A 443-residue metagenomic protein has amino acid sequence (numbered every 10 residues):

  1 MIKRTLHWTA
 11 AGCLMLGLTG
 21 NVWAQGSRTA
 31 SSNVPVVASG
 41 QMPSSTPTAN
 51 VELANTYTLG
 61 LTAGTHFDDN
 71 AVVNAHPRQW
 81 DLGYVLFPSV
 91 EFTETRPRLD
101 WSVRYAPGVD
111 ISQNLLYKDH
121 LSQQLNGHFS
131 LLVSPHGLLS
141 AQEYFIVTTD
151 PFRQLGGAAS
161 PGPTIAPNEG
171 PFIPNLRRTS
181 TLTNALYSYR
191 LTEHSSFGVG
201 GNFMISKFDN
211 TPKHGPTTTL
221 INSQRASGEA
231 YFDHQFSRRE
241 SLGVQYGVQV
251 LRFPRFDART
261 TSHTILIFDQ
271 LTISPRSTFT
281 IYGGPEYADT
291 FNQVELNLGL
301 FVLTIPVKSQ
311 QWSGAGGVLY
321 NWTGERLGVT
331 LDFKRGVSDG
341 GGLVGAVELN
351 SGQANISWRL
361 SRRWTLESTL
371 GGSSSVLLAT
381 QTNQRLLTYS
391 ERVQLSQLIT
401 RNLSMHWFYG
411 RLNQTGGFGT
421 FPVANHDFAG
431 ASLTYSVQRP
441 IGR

Functional and structural regions predicted by a protein language model:
M1-T9: Bacterial N-terminal signal peptides that target proteins for export
I2-K3, L16, V51, W80: Residues at the start of alpha-helices and the adjacent loop-to-helix junctions
R4, L18, S27-R28: Absolute N-terminal positional cue centered near the fourth residue
T9-T19: Bacterial N-terminal signal peptides
A24-R443: Gram-negative and organellar
